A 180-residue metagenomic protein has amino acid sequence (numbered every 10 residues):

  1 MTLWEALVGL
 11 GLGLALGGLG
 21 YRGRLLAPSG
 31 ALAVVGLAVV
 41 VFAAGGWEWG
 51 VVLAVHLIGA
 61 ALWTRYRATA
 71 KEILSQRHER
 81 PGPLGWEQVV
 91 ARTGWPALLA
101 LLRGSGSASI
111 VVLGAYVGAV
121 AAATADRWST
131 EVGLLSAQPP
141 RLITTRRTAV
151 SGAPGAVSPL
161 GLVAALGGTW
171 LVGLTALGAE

Functional and structural regions predicted by a protein language model:
T2-E180: Interhelical loop and helix-boundary elements at the membrane-water interface of polytopic inner-membrane proteins
